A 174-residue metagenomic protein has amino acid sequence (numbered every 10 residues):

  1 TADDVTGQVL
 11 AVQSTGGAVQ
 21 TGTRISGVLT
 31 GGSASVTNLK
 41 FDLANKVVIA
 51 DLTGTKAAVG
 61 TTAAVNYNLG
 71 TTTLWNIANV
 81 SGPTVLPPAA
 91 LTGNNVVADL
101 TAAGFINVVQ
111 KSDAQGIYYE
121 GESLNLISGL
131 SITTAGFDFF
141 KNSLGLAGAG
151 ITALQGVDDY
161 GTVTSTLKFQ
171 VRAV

Functional and structural regions predicted by a protein language model:
T1-V174: Extracytosolic secretory-pathway proteins
